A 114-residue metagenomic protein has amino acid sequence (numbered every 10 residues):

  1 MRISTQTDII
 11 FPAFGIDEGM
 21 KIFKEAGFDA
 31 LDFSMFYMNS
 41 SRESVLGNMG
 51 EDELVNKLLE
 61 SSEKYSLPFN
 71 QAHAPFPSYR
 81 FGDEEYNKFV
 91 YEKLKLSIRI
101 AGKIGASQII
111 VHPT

Functional and structural regions predicted by a protein language model:
M1-S107: N-terminal pre-domain/capping segments
I109-T114: Short, intrinsically disordered, charge-balanced linker/junction segments flanking boundaries in proteins
